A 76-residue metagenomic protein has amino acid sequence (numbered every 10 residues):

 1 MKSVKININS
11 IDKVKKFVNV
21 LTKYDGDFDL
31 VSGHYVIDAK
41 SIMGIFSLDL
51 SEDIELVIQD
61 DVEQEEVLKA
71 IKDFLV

Functional and structural regions predicted by a protein language model:
M1, V31, L48-E52: Short glycine-enriched loop/turn motifs at secondary-structure junctions
M1-N7: Short glycine-/aliphatic-rich beta-strand segments at the starts of folded cytosolic domains
V4, V18-Y24, D29, V36 (+3 more regions): N-terminal intrinsically disordered, cationic/polar leader segments that include organellar targeting peptides
N7-N9, V31, Q59: A structural detector for beta-sheet-dominated domains
I11-D27, Y35-L50: Amphipathic alpha-helical interaction surfaces in cytosolic regulatory modules
S47-V76: C-terminal structural segments of small proteins and small subunits
